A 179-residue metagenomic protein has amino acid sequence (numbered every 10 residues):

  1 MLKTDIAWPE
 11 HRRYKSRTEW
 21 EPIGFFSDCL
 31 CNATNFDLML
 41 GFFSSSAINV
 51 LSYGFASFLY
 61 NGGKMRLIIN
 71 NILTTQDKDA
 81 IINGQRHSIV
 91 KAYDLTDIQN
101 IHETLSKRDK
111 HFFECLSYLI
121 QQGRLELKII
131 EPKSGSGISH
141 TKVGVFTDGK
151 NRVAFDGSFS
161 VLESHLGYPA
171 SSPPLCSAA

Functional and structural regions predicted by a protein language model:
M1-A179: PLD/PLD-like phosphodiesterase catalytic module centered on the HKD motif
